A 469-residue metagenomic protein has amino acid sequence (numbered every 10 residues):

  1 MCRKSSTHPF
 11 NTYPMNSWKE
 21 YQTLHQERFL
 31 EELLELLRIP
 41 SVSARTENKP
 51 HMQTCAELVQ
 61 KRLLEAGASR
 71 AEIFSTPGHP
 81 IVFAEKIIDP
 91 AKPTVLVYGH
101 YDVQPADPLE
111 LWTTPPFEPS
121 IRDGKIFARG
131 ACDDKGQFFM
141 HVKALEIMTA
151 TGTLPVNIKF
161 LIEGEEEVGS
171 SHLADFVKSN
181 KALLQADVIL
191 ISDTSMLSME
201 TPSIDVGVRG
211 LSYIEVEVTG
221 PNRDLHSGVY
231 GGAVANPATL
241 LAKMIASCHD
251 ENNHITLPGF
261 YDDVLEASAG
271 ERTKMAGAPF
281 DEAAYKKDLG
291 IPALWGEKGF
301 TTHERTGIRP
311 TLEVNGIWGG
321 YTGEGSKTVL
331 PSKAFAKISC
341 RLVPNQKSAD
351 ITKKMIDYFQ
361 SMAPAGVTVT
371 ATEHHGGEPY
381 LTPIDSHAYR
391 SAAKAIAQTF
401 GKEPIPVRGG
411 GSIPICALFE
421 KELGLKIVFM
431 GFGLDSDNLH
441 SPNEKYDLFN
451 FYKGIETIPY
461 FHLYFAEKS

Functional and structural regions predicted by a protein language model:
M1-F10: N-terminal amphipathic/hydrophobic targeting modules at extreme N-termini, encompassing cleavable Sec/SRP-type signal
P14-L109, K333, D350: N-terminal helical capping/dimerization or prosegment-like subdomains of hydrolases acting on amide or phosphate bonds
K92-K159, K453: Active-site metal-coordination/substrate-binding segment of hydrolases, especially metallo-dependent peptidases
Y101-V103, L161-G169, S192-M196, G220-N222 (+2 more regions): Acidic, glycine-rich active-site loops and adjacent beta-strand->loop/helix elements that engage anionic groups
C132, N222-D224, C340-S348, G377: A generic structural motif
C132-G207, S469: Acidic/histidine-rich catalytic neighborhood of metal-dependent amide-processing enzymes
S198-M199, T256-K333, P344-D357, M362 (+1 more regions): An extended, acidic, His-containing surface patch that forms the Zn2+-binding/catalytic region of metallohydrolases
G231-N253: A short core secondary-structure module
